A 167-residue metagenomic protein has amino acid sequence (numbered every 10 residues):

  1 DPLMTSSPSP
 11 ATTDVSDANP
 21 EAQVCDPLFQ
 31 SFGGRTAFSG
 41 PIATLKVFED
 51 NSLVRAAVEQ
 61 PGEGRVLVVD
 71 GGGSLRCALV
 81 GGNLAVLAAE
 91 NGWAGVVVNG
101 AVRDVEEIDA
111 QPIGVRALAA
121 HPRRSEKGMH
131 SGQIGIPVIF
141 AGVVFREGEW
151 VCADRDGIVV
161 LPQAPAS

Functional and structural regions predicted by a protein language model:
L3-E147, A164-S167: Feature captures the catalytic cores and cofactor-binding loops of soluble hydro-lyases/lyases that act on carboxylate
L84, D156-G157: A generic "binding-loop/recognition-motif" signal
V144, G157-V159: Short, charged beta-turn/beta-strand-edge "cap" motif at the junction between a beta-strand and an adjacent loop
